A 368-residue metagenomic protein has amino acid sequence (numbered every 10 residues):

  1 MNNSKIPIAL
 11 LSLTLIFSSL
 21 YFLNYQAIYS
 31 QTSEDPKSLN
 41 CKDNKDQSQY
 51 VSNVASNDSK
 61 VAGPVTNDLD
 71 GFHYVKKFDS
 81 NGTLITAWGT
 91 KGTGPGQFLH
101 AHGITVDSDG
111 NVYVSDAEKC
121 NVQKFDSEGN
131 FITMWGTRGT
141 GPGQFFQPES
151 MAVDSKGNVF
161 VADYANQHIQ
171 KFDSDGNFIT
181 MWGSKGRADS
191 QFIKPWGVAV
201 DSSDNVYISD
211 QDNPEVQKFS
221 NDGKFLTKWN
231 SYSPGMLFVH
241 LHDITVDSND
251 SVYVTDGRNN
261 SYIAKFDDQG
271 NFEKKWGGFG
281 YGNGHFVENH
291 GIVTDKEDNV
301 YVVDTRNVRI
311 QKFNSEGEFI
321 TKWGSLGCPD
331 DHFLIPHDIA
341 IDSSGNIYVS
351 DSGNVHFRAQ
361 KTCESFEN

Functional and structural regions predicted by a protein language model:
M1-L10: N-terminal Sec-pathway targeting helices
S12-Y21: Bacterial N-terminal signal peptides
F22-S30: Hydrophobic single-pass membrane-insertion segments
Y29-N368: Eukaryotic scaffold repeat domains enriched in small/polar residues
